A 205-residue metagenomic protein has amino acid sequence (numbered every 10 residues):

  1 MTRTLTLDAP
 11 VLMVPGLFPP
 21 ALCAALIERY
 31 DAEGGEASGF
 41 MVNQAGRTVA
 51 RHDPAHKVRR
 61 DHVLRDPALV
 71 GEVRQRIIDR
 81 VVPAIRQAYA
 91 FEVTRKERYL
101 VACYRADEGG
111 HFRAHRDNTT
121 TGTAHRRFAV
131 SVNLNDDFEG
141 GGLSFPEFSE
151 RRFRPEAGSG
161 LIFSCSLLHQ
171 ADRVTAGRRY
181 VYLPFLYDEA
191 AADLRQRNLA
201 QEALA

Functional and structural regions predicted by a protein language model:
M1-G160, S166-A205: Fe(II)/2-oxoglutarate oxygenase catalytic core
